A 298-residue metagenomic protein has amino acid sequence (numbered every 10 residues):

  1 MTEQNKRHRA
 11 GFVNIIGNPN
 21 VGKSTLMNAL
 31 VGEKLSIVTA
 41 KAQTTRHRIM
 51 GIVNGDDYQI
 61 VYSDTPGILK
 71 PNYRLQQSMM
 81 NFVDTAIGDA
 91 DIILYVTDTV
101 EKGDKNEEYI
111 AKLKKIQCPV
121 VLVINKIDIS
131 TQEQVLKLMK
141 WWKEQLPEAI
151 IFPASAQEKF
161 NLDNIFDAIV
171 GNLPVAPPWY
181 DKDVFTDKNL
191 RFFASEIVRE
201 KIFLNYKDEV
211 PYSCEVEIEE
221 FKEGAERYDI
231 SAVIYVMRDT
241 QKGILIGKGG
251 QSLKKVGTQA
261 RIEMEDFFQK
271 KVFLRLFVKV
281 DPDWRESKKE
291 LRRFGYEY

Functional and structural regions predicted by a protein language model:
M1-N81, T85-I87: Conserved G1/Walker A P-loop phosphate-binding module
G22, N161, S252: Conserved glycine(s) of the Walker
E33, I52-D56, A86, A90-I93 (+8 more regions): Conserved, well-folded catalytic cores of nucleic-acid-processing and energy-transducing macromolecular machines
T45, I68-K70, K102-G103, S130-T131 (+1 more regions): Catalytic P-loop NTPase motifs of RecA-like helicase/translocase cores
D57, N81-A149, K222-A225: Conserved C-terminal guanine-recognition region of P-loop GTPase G domains, centered on the G4
D64, N125, S155: Active-site glycine-centered loops adjacent to acidic/histidine catalytic or metal-binding residues that shape
P119, D128-T186: Canonical P-loop GTPase G-domain recognition
L190-Y298: P-loop NTP-binding site
